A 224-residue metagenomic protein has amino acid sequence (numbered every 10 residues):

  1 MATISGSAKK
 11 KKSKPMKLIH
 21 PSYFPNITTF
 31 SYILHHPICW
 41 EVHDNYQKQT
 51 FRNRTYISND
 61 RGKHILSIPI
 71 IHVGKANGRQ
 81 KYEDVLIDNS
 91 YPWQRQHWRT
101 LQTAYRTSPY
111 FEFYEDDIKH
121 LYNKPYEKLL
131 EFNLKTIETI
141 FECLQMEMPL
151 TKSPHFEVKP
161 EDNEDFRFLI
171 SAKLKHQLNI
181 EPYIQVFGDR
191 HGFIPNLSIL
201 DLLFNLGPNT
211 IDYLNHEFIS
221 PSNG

Functional and structural regions predicted by a protein language model:
A2-G224: Residues lining hydrophobic/aromatic ligand-binding pockets adjacent to catalytic sites
